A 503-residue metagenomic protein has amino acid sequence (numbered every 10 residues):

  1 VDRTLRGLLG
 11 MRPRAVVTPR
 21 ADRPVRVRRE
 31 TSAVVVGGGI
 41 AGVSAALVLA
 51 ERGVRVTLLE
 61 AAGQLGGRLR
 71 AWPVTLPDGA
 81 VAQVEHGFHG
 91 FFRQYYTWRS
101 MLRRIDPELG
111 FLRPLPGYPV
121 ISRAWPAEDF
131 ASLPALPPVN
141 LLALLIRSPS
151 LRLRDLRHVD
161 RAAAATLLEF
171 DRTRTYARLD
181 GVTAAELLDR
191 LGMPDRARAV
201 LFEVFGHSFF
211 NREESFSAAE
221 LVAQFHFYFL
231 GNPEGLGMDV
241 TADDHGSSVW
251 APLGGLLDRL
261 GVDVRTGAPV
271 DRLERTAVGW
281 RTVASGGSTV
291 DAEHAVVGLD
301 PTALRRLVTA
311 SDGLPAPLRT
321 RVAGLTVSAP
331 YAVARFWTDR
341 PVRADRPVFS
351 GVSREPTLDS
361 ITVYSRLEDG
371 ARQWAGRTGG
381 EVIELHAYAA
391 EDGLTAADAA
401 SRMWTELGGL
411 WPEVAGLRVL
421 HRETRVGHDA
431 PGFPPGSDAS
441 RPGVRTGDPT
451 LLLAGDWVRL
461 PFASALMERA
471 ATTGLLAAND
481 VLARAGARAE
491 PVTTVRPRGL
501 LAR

Functional and structural regions predicted by a protein language model:
D2-A21, P73, R346-R503: Conserved flavin/dinucleotide-binding core of flavoenzymes
D2-R14, R29, A268-I383, Y388-L394 (+1 more regions): Mid-domain catalytic core of redox enzymes that form a hydrophobic substrate pocket/lid adjacent to a catalytic redox
R28-L58: N-terminal Rossmann-like FAD-binding beta1-loop-alpha1 element of flavoenzymes
A41, Q64, T302: Conserved Rossmann-like nucleotide-cofactor binding loop
A50-T75: Glycine-rich FAD pyrophosphate-binding loop
P77-L112: Conserved FAD-binding subdomain of flavin-dependent enzymes
W98-R99, R103-I105, L109-A218: Mobile amphipathic helical/loop "lid" adjacent to a hydrophobic cofactor/ligand pocket
Q224-A284, V290: Helical element adjacent to the flavin cofactor pocket in flavoenzyme catalytic cores
